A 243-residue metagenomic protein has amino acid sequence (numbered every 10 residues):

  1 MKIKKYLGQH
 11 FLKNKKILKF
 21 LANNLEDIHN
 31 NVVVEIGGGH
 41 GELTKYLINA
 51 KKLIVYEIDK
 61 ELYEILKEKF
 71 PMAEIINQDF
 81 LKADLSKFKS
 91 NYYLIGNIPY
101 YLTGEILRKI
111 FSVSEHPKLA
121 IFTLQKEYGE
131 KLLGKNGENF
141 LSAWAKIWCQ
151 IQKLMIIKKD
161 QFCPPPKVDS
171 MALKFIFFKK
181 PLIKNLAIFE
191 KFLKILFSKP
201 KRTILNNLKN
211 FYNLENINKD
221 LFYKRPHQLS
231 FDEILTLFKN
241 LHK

Functional and structural regions predicted by a protein language model:
M1-K191, I195, D232-N240: Catalytic cores of RNA-modifying enzymes
I183-A187, K194, K209-K219: Strongly charged, low-complexity linkers/loops
K201, Y212-K243: Conserved Class I S-adenosyl-L-methionine
